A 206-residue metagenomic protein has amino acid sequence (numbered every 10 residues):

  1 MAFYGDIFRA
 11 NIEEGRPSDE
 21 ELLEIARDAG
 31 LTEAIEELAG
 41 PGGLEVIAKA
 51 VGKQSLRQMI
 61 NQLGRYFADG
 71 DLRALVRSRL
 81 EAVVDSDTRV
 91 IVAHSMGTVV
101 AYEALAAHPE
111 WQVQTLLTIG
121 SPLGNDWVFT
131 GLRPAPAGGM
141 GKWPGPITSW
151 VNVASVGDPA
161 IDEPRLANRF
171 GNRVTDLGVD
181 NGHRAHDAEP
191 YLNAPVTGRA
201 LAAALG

Functional and structural regions predicted by a protein language model:
M1-E24, T32, L38-V92, M96-G206: Lipid deacylating catalytic domains
